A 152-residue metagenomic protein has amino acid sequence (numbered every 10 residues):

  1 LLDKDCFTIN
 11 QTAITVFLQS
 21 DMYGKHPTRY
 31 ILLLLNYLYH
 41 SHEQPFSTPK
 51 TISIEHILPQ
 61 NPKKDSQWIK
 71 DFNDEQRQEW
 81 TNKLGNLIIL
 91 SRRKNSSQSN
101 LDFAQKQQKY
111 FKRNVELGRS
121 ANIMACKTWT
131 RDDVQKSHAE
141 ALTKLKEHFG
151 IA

Functional and structural regions predicted by a protein language model:
L1-Q67, D71-F72, E79-W80, L84: Intrinsically disordered, low-complexity N-proximal targeting/linker segments that flank membranes
I9-N10, N73, D102, T130: Helix N-terminus capping/helix-initiation residues
E79-K83, L87-A152: Long, cytosolic, alpha-helical-rich C-terminal regions that act as interaction/scaffolding modules
